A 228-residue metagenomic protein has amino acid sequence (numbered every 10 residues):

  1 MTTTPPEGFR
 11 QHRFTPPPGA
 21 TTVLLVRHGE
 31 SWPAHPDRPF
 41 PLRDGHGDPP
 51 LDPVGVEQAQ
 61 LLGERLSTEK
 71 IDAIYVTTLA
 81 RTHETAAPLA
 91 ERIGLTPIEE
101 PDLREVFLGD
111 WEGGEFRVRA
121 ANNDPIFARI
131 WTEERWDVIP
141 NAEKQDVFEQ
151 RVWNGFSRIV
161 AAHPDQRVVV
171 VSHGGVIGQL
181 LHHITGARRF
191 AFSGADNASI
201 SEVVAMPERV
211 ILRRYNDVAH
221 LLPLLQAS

Functional and structural regions predicted by a protein language model:
T2-A20, Q60-A128, A195, V210: Phosphate-coordination/substrate-recognition cap region in phosphate-metabolizing enzymes
T2-P50: Mobile, glycine- and charge-enriched loop segments and immediately flanking short secondary-structure elements within
A20, H83, W153-I211: Active-site-adjacent alpha-helix immediately C-terminal to a catalytic or transition-state-stabilizing loop
E30, L79, R104, G175 (+1 more regions): Short, glycine/serine-rich, charged loops/turns that create anion-binding and catalytic segments at active sites
E30-T85, L89, N141-W153: Loop-to-helix element that buttresses phosphate recognition and phosphoryl-transfer chemistry
I126-V147: Short glycine/proline- and acidic residue-enriched helix-loop micro-motifs that form flexible lids or anion-recognition
R213-S228: Acidic, His/Gly-rich catalytic cores of divalent-metal-dependent hydrolytic chemistry
